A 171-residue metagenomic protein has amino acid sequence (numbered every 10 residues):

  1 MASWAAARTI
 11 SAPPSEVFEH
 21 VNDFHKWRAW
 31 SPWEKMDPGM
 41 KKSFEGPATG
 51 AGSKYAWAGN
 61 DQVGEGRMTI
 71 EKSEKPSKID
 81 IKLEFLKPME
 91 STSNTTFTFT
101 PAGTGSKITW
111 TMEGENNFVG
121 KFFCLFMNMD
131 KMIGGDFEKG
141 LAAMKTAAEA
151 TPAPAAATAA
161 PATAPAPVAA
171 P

Functional and structural regions predicted by a protein language model:
M1-A48, A170-P171: Hydrophobic ligand-binding cavity/cleft-lining segments
S3-A5, V63-M68, E90-T96: Short, surface-exposed coil-to-beta transition loops
N22-A29, K72-K75, A142-A150: Sec-exported extracytoplasmic/periplasmic mature domains
G50-G52, E65, P76, N94: Extracytoplasmic
S53-N60, D80-L86: Short beta-strand segments that buttress and anchor functional surface loops
Q62-G64, S73-K78, M89: Short, charged/polar surface micro-motifs in flexible loops or helix N-caps
E71-K72, K82-E138, M144-T146: Beta-strand/loop substructures that line and gate deep hydrophobic ligand-binding cavities in soluble
E149-P171: Long, low-complexity intrinsically disordered segments that are proline/alanine-rich with interleaved serine/threonine
